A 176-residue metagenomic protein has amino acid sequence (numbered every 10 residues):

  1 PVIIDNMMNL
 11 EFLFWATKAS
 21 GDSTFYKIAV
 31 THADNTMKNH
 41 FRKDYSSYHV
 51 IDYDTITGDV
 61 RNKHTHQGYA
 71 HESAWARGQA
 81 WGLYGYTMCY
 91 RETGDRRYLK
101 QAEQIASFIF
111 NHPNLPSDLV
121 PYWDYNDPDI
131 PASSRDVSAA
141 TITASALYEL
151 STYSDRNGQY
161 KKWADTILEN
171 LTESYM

Functional and structural regions predicted by a protein language model:
P1-M176: Glycan-recognition and catalytic cores of secretory/periplasmic carbohydrate-active enzymes
